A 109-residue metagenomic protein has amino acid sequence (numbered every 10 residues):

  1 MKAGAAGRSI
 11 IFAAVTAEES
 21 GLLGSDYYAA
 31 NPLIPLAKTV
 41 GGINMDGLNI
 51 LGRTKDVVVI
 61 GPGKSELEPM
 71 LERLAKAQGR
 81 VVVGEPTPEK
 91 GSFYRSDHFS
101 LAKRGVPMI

Functional and structural regions predicted by a protein language model:
M1-G7: Flexible, small-residue-rich helix->loop connector segments that border functional cores
A5, V15-I109: Metal-dependent peptidase/peptidase-like ectodomains
